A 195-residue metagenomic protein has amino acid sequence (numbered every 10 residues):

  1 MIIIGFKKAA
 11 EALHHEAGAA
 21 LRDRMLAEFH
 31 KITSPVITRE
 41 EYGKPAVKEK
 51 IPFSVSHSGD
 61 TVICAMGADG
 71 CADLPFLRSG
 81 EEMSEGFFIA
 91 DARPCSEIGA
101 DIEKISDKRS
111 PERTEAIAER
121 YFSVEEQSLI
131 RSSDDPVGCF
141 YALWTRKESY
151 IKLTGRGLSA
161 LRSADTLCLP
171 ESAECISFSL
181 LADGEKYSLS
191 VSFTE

Functional and structural regions predicted by a protein language model:
M1-E195: Core catalytic alpha/beta fold that binds nucleotide/phospho-ligands
